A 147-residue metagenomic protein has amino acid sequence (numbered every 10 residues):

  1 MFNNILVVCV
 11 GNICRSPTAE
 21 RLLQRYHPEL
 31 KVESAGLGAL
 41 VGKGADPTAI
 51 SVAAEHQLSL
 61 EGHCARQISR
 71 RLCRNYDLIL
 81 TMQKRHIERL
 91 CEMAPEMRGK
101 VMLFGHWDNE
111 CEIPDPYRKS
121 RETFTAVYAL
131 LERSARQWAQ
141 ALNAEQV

Functional and structural regions predicted by a protein language model:
M1-N75, Q140-V147: Conserved active-site segments centered on acidic
V7, L80-T81: Hydrophobic beta-strand core positions in alpha/beta domains
L78, K84-V147: Phosphate-binding/catalytic loops
